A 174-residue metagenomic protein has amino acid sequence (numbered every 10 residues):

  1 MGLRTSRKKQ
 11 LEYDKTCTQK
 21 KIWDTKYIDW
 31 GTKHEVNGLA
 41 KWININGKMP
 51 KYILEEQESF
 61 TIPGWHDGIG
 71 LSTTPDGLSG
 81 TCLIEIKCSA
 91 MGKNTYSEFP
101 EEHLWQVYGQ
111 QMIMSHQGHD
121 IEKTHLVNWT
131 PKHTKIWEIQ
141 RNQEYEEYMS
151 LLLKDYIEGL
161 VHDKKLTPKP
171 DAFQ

Functional and structural regions predicted by a protein language model:
M1-K41, I45, Q174: Charged, glycine-rich intrinsically disordered N-terminal tails and low-complexity linkers that flank
W30, H34, R141-M149, F173: Short, contiguous, pocket-lining structural segments that sit at or immediately flank catalytic/ligand-binding sites
N44-D163: Nucleic-acid nuclease catalytic cores
L160-Q174: Charged phosphate-binding loop/patch that engages nucleotide di/tri-phosphates or the phosphate backbone of nucleic
